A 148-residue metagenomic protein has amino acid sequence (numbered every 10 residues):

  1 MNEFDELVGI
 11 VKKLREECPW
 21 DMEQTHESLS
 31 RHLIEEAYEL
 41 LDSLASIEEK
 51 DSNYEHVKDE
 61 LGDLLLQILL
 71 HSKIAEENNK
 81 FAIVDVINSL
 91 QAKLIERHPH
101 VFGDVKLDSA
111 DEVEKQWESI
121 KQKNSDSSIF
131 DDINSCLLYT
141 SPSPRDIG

Functional and structural regions predicted by a protein language model:
N2, E6-G9: Charged, compositionally biased N-terminal leader segments and the immediate start of the first structured element
V11-E48: Active-site flanking loop/helix segments enriched in acidic
K13, V86-I87, K106: Domain-scale activation on soluble regions of proteins
E23-E27, G103-D108, F130-D131: Short coil/turn segments at secondary-structure boundaries
L33-L44, Y54-K80, V84-Q91: An amphipathic alpha-helical micro-motif enriched in hydrophobic residues with embedded/adjacent acidic residues
A110-S128: N-terminal cationic and glycine-rich segments that engage phosphates or anionic surfaces
Y139-G148: Single conserved hydrophobic/aromatic residue that forms the stacking wall/gate of nucleotide- or nucleobase-binding
